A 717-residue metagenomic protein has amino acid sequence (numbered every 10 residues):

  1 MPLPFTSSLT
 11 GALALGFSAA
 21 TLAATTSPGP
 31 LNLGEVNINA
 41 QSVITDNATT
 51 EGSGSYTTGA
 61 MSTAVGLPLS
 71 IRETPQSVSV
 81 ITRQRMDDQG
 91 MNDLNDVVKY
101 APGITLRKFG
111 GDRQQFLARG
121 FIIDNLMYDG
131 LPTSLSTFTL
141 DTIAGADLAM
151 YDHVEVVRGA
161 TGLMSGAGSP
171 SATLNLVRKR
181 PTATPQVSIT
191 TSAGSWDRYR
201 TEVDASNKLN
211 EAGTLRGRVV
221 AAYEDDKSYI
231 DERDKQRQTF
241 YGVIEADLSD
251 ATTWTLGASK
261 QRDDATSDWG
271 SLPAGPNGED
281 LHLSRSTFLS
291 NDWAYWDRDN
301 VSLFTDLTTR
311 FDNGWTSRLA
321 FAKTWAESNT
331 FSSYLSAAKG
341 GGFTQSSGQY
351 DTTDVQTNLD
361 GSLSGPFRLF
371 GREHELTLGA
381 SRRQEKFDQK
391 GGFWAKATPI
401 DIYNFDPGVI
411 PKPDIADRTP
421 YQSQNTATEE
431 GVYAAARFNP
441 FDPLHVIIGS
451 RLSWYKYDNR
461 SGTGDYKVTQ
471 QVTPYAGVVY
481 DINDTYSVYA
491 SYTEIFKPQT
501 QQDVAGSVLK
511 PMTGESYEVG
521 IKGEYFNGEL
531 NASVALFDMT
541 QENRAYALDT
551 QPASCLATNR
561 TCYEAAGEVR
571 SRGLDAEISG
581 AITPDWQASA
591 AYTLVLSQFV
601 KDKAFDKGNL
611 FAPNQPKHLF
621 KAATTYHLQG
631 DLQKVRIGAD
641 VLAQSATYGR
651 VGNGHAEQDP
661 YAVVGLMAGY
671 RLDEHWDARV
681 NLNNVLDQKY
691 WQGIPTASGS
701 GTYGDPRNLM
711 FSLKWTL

Functional and structural regions predicted by a protein language model:
T105-L106, Q115, L131-R158, L176-R178: Short acidic/polar hinge/loop motifs at secondary-structure boundaries that mediate gating or recognition
S134-L135, M150-D152, L163-F240, L248-T252 (+2 more regions): Outer-membrane beta-barrel translocator/receptor signature
E224-S228, Y241-R310, K323-D354, A397-N425 (+2 more regions): Acidic/polar loop-and-plug regions of large Gram-negative outer-membrane beta-barrel proteins
E245-S249, D354, E373-T377, S381-E385 (+3 more regions): Structural signature of Gram-negative outer-membrane beta-barrels, strongest in the C-terminal barrel of TonB-dependent
R262-N277, Q384-Q389, V478-G523, G528-E564 (+3 more regions): Surface-exposed extracellular loop regions of Gram-negative outer-membrane beta-barrel proteins, predominantly
D306-D312, T316-A322, A326-S332, T513-A581 (+2 more regions): Membrane-embedded beta-barrel scaffold of Gram-negative outer-membrane proteins
D442-P443, D538, E564-V651, L686 (+1 more regions): Gram-negative outer-membrane beta-barrel transporters
L642-R650, Q658, L666-L717: C-terminal beta-signal and adjacent terminal beta-strands/loops of Gram-negative outer-membrane beta-barrel proteins
